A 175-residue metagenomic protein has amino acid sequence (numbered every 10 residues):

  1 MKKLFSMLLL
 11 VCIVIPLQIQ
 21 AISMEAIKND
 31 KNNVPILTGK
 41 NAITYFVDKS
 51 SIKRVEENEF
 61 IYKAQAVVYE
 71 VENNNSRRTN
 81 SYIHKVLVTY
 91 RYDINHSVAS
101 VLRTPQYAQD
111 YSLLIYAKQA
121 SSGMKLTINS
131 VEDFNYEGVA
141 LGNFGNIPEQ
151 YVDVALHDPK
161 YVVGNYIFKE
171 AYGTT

Functional and structural regions predicted by a protein language model:
L4-P16: Sec-dependent N-terminal signal peptides
A21-I83: N-terminal secretory signal peptides
A42, Y111, G123-M124, Y136-G138: Detector for glycine-centered tight turns/loop "hinges" at secondary-structure junctions
F46-K49, R103-P105, K118-S121, L126-D133: A structural signal for short, hydrophobic beta-strand segments that form beta-sheets in beta-rich/all-beta domains
E56-G123: Mature extracytoplasmic domains of secretory-pathway proteins
D133-T175: C-terminal partner/receptor-binding element of secreted or periplasmic proteins
